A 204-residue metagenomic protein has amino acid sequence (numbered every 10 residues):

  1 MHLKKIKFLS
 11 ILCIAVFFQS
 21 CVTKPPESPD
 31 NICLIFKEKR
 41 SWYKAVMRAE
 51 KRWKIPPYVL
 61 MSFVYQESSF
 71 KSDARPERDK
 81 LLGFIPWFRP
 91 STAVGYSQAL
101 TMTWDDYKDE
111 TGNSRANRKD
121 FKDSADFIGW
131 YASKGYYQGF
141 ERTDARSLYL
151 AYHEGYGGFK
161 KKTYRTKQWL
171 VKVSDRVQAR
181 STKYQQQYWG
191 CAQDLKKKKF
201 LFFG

Functional and structural regions predicted by a protein language model:
M1-L9: Bacterial N-terminal signal peptides that target proteins for export
S10-I11, Y58: Residue-level detector of alpha-helix boundary/anchor positions
C13-V16: Hydrophobic membrane-insertion alpha-helices, especially the h-region of bacterial N-terminal signal peptides
F18-S20: C-terminal motif of bacterial Sec signal peptides marking the signal peptidase cleavage site
V22-K196: Catalytic glycan-binding domains that act on GlcNAc-containing polysaccharides
F202-G204: Short, solvent-exposed mixed-charge patches
